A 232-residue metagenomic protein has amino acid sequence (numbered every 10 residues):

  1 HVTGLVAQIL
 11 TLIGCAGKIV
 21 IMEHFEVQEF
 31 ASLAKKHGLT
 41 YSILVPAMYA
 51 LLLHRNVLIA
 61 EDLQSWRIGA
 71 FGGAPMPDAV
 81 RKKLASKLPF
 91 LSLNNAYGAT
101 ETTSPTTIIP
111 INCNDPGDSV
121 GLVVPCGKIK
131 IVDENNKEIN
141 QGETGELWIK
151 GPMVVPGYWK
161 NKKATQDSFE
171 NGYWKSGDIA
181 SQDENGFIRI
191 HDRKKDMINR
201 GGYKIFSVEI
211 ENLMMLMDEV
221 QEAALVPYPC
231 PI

Functional and structural regions predicted by a protein language model:
H1-M22, L44, M48: Conserved AMP-binding loop of ANL adenylate-forming enzymes
L10, G14-G17, K36-L44, L53-P116 (+2 more regions): Gly/Ser/Thr-rich phosphate-binding loop
G17-H37, M48, I205-I210: ATP-dependent adenylate-forming carboxylate-activation enzymes
E26, A47-Y49, M76, V154: Alpha-helix capping/helix-boundary segments
A34, S42-V45, G151, P156-G157 (+1 more regions): AMP-binding/adenylate-forming catalytic core of the ANL superfamily
G73, G98, G121, D178 (+1 more regions): Active-site glycine-centered loops adjacent to acidic/histidine catalytic or metal-binding residues that shape
L122-C126, K137-S168, Y203-I205: Conserved ATP/PPi-binding loop(s) of AMP-dependent carboxylate-activating enzymes
V132-D133, Q141, S176, Q182: Hydrophobic alpha-helical segments, especially N-terminal targeting/anchoring helices
